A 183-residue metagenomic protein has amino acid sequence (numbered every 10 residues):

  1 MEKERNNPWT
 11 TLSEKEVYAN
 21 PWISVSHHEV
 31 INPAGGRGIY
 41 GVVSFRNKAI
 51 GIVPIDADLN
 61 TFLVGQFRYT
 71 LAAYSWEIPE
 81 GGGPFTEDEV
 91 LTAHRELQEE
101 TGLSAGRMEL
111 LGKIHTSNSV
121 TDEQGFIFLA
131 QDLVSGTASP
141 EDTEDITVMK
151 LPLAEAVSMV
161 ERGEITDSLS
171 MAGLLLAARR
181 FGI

Functional and structural regions predicted by a protein language model:
E2-W9, Y74, F85, S119 (+2 more regions): Nudix hydrolase/Nudix homology domain
E4-P8, V43, G51-R95, D142: Conserved Nudix-box catalytic region and its N-terminal flanking loop in Nudix hydrolases and closely related
T10, S104-L111: A short coil-to-beta-strand element that immediately follows conserved catalytic motifs
S13-G51, A57: Acidic, metal-coordinating catalytic segment for phosphate/diphosphate chemistry, firing primarily on the Nudix
E14-E16, K113-S117: Short, solvent-exposed loop/turn elements at beta->coil junctions and helix N-caps that rim active or binding pockets
V25-H27, L63, I127-L129, V148-K150: Conserved hydrophobic/aromatic beta-strand scaffold that supports enzyme active sites
E29-A34, S117-G136: Active-site-adjacent beta-strand/loop module that shapes the phosphate/pyrophosphate-binding cleft
E87-L91, E100-R107: Beta-rich strand-turn-strand
